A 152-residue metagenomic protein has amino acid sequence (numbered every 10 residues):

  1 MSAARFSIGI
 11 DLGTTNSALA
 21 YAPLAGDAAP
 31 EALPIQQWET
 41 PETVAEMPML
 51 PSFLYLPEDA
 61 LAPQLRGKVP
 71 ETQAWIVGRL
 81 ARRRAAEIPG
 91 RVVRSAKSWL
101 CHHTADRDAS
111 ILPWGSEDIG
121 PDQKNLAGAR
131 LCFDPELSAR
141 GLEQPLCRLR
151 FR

Functional and structural regions predicted by a protein language model:
S2-A29: Gly/Thr-rich phosphate-binding beta-strand-loop-beta motif of the actin/hexokinase/Hsp70
E31-R152: Phosphate-binding loop and its immediate beta->loop->alpha context in nucleotide/phosphate-handling enzymes
